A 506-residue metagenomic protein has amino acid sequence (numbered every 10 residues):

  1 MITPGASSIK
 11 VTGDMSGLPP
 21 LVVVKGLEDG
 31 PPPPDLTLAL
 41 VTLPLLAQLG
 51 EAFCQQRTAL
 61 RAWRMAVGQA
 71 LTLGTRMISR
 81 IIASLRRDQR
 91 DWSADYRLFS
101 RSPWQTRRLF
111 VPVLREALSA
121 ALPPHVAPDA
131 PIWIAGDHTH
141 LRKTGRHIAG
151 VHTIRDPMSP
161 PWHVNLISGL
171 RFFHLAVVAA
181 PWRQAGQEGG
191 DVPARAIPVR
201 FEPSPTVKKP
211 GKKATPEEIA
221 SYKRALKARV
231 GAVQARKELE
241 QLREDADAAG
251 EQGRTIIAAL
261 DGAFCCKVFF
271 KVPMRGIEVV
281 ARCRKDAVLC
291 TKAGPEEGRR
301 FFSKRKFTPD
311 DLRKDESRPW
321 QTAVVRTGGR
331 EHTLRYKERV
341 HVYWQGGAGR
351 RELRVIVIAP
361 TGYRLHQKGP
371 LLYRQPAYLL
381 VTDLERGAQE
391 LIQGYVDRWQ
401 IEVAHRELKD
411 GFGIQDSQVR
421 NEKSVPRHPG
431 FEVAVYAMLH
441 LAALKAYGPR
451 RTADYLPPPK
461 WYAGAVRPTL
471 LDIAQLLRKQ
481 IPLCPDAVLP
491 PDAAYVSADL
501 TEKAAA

Functional and structural regions predicted by a protein language model:
G17-P19, V23-G26, P31-S100, Q105-L109: Gly/serine-rich nucleotide phosphate-binding loop at the start of the catalytic core of nucleotide/ADP-ribose-handling
A62-L71, Q375-R398: Extended, non-catalytic structural segments that build the interaction scaffolds of large macromolecular assemblies
I81, A130-T144, L175, I257-C265 (+4 more regions): Short, conserved catalytic/metal-binding motifs centered on acidic residues
R101-P210: Active-site-proximal, Lys/Arg-enriched surface segment that forms a nucleic-acid-binding/basic interface patch
H140, R313-D315, A388-V419: Short amphipathic alpha-helical "interface-anchor" segments enriched in bulky aromatics
G211-A359, A446, R450-Y462, A504: An internal, acidic/charged active-site-proximal segment that coordinates divalent cations and/or engages
D416-D472: Basic, amphipathic alpha-helical segments enriched in Lys/Arg and hydrophobic/aromatic residues
G448, Y455-A506: Long, low-complexity C-terminal extensions of enzymes
